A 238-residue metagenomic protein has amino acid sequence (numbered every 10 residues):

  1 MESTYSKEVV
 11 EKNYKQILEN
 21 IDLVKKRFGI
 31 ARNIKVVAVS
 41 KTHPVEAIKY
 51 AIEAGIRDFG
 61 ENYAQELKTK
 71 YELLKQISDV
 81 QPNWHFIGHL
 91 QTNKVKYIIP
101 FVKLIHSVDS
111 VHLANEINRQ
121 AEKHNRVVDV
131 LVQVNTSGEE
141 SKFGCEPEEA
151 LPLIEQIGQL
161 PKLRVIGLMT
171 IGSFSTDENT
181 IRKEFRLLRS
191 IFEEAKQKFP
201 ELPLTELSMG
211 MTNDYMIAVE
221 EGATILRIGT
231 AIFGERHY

Functional and structural regions predicted by a protein language model:
M1-E194, K198-N213, V219-E221: Conserved alpha/beta-domain cores
H106, A223-Y238: Gly/Pro- and small hydrophobic-enriched strand-loop and loop-to-helix capping segments that sit at the rims
